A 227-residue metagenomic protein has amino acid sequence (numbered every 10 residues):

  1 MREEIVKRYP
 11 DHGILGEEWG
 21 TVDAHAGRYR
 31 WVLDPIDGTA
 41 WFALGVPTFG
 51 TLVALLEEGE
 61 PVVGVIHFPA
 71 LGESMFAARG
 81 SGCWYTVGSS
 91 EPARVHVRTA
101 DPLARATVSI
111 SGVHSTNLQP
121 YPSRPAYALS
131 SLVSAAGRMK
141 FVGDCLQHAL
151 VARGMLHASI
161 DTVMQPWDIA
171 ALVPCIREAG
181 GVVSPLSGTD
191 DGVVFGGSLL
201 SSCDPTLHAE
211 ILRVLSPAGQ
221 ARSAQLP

Functional and structural regions predicted by a protein language model:
M1, I5, T39, F68 (+5 more regions): Residue-level signal for inorganic ion chemistry
M1-I36, T206, L212-R213, Q220-P227: N-terminal subdomain of lithium-sensitive/metallo-dependent phosphomonoesterases centered on the IMPase/IPPase/PAP
G13, V63, T107, H157-A158: Short, Asp-centered acidic motifs that coordinate Mg2+ and/or phosphate in catalytic or ligand-binding sites
L15, V22-G82, S89, P174-R177: Active-site-adjacent structural elements in enzyme catalytic cores
V53-Q147, G196-P227: Acidic beta-strand-loop-alpha-helix segment within the catalytic core of divalent metal-dependent phosphate-processing
R153-A158, G181-V182: Alpha-to-beta junction loops
A158, A171, C175-E178: A C-terminal functional module that forms or caps the active site or interfaces directly with catalytic machinery
G188-V193: AMP-binding (ANL) adenylation modules
